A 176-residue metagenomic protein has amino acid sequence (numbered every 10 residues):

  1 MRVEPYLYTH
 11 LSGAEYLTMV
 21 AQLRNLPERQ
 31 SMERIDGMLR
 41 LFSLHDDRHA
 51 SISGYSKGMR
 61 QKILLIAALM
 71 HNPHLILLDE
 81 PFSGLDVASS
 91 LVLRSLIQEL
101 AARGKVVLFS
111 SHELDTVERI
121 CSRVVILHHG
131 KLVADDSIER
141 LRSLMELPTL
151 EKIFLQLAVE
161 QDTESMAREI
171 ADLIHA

Functional and structural regions predicted by a protein language model:
M1-F109, L114-H128, V133-A134: ABC transporter nucleotide-binding domains
E139, S143-A176: ABC ATPase nucleotide-binding domains
